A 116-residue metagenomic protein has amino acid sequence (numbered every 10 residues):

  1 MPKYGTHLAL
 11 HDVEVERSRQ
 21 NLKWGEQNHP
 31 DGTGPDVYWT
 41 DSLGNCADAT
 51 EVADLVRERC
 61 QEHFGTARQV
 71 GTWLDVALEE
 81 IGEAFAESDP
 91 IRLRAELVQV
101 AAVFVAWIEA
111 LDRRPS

Functional and structural regions predicted by a protein language model:
M1-S116: Flexible "arm" and connector segments at domain edges
